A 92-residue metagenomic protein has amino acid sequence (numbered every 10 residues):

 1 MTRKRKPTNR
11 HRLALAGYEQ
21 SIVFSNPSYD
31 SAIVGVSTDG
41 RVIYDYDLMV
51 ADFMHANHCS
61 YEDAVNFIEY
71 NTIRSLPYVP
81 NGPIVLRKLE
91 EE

Functional and structural regions predicted by a protein language model:
R3-E92: C-terminal alpha-helical interaction appendages
